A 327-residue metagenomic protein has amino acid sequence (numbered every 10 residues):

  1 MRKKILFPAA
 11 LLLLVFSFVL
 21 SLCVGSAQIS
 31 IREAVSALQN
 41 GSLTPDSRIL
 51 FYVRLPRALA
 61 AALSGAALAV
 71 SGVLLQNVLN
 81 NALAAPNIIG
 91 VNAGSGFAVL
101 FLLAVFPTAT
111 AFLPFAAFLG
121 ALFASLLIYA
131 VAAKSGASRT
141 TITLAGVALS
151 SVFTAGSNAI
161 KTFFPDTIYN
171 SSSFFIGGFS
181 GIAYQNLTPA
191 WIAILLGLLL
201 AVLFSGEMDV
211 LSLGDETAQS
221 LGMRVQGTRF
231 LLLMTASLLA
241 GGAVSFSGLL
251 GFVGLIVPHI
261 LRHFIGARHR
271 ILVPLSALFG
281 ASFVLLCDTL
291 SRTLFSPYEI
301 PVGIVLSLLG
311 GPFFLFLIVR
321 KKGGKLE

Functional and structural regions predicted by a protein language model:
M1-E327: Alpha-helical transmembrane segments in inner-membrane proteins
